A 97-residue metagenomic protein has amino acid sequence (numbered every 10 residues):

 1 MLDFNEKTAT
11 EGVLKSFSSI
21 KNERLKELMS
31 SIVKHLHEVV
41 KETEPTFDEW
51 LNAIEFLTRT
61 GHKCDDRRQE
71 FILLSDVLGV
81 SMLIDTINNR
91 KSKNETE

Functional and structural regions predicted by a protein language model:
M1-T96: Feature of secretome-associated and extracellular-like proteins
